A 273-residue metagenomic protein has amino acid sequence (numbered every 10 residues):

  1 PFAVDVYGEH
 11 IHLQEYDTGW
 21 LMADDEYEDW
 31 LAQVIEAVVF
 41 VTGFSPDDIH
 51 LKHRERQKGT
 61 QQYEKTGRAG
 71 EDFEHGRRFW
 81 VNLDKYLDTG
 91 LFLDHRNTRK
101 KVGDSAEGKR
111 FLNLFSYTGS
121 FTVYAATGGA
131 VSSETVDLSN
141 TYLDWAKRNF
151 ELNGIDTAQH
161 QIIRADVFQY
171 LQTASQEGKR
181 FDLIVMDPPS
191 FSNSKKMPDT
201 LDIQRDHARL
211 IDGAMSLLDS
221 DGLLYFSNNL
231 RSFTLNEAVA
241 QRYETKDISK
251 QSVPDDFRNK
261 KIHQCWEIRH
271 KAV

Functional and structural regions predicted by a protein language model:
A3-D5, H12, E28-F92, K100: Non-catalytic substrate-recognition/targeting regions of SAM-dependent transferases
G108-Y117: Conserved class I S-adenosyl-L-methionine
T118-A130: Conserved SAM-binding loop of SAM-dependent methyltransferases across substrates and taxa, primarily the Class I
S132-D137: Conserved SAM-binding motif I beta-strand of class I
L138-L183: S-adenosyl-L-methionine
Y142, R164, F181-G213: Mobile active-site "lid"/loop adjacent to the S-adenosyl-L-methionine
R209, G222-V273: C-terminal catalytic and target-recognition region of SAM-dependent MTase-like enzymes, primarily methyltransferases
L218-D219: Helix-to-beta-strand junctions that scaffold the AdoMet/dcAdoMet cofactor pocket in Class I SAM-dependent enzymes
